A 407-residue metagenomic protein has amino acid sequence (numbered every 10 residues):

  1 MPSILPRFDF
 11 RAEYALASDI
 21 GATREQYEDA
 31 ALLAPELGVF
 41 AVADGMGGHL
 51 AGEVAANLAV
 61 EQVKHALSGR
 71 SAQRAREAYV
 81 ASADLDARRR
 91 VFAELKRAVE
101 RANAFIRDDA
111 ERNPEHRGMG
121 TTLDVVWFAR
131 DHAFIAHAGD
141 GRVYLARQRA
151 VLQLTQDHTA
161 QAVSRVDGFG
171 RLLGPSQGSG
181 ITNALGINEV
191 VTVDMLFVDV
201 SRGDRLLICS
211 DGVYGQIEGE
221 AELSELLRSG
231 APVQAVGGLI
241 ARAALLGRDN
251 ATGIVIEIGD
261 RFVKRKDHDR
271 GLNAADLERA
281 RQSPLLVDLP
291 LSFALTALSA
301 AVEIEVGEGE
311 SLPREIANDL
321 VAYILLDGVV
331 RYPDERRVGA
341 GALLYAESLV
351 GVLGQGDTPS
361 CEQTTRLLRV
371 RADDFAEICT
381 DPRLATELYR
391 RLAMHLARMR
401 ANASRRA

Functional and structural regions predicted by a protein language model:
M1-G307, L320, V329, L349 (+3 more regions): PP2C/PPM-type serine/threonine phosphatase catalytic domain
E310-T364, F375-I378: Cyclic nucleotide-binding regulatory domains
